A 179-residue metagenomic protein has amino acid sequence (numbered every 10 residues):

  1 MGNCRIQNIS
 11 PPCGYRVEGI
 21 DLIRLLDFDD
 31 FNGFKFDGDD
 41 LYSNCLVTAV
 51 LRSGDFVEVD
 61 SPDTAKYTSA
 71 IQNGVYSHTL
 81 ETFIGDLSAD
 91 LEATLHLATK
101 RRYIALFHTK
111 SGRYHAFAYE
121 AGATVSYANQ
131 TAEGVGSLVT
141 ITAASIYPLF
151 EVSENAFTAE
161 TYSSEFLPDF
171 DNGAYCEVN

Functional and structural regions predicted by a protein language model:
G2-S77, A121-T131: Solvent-exposed edge beta-strands and adjacent loop segments that serve as assembly or binding interfaces
I9-P12, L25-F31, G85-A89, K110-G112 (+2 more regions): Generic structural motif
R16-L26, L80-G85, R101-T109: Short, hydrophobic/proline-enriched secondary-structure or compact coil segments at domain edges
Y67-D90, E133-Y147: Oligomerization/assembly interface segments of phage tail-like spikes and tubes
G74, L97-K100, E154: Flexible, charged surface loops at secondary-structure boundaries
T79-E81, T109-S126: Short acidic, glycine/tyrosine-flanked loop/strand segments centered on an H-E-D-like triad
S88-A116: Short, acidic/charged, Gly/Pro-enriched secondary-structure junctions
G122-N179: Mixed-charge, glycine-accented linear interaction segment located at domain edges/termini
